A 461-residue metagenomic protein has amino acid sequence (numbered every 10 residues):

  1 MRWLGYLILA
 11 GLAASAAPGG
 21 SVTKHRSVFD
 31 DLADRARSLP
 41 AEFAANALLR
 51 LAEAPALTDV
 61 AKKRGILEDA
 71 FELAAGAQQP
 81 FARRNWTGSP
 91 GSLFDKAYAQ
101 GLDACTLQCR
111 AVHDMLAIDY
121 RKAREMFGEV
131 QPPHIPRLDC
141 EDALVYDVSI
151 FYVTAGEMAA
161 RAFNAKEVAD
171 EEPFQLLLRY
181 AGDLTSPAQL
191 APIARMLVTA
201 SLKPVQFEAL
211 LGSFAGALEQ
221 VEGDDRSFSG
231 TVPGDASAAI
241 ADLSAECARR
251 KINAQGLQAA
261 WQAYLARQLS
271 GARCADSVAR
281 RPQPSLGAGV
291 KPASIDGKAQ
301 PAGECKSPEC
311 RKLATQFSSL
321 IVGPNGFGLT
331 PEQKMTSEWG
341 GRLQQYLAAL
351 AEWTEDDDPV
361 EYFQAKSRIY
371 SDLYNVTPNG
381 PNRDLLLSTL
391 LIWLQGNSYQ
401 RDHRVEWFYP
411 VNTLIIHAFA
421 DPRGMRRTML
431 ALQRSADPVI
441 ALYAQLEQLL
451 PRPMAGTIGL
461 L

Functional and structural regions predicted by a protein language model:
M1-L4: Positively charged n-region of N-terminal signal peptides that target proteins for export
L7-A17: Hydrophobic h-region of N-terminal signal peptides that target proteins for export in Gram-negative bacteria
S15-L461: Non-catalytic all-alpha helical scaffold/repeat segments
